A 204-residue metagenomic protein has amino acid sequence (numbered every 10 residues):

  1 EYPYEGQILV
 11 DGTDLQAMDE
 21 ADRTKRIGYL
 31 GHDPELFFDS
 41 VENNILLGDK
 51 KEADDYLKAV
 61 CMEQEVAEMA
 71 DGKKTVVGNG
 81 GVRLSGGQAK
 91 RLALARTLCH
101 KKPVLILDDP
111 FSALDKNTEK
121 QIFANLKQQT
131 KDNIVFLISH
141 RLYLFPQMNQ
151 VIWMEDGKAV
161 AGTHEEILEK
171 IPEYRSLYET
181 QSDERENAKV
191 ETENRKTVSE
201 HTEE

Functional and structural regions predicted by a protein language model:
P3-Y4, L9, E63-L92, K101 (+3 more regions): ABC-fold ATPase nucleotide-binding domain signature/coupling loops
G6-T13, R23: Conserved ABC transporter NBD signature motif
A21, K25-H32, I134-F136: ABC nucleotide-binding domain signature
P34-V76, K101, N117-T118, E173-S176: Conserved "ABC signature" C-loop
G72, A124, Q128-K131, L137 (+2 more regions): C-terminal portion of ABC ATPase nucleotide-binding domains
K102-P103, N133: A residue-level structural signal marking coil residues immediately N-terminal to beta-strands within the ABC ATPase
D115-N125: Conserved D-loop/post-Walker B switch-helix segment of ABC ATPase nucleotide-binding domains
